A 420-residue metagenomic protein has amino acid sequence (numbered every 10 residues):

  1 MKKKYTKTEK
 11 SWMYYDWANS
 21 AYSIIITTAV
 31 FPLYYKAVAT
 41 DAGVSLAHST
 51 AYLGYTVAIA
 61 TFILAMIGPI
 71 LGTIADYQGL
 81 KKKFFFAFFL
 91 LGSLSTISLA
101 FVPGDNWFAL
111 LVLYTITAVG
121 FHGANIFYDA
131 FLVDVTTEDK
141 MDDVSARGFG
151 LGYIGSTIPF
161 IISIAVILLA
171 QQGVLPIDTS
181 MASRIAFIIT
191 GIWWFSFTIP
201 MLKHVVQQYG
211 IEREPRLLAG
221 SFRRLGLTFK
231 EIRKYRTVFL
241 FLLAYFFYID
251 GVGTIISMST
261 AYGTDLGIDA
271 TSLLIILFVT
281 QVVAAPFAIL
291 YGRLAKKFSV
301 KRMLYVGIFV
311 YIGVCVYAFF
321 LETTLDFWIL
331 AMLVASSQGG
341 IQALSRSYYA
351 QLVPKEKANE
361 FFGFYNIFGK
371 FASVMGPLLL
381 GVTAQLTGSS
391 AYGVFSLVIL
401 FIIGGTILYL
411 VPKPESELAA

Functional and structural regions predicted by a protein language model:
K2-K10, V206-L242: Juxtamembrane intracellular "pre-TM" segments in multi-pass secondary transporters
K3-T61, T237-I276: Helix-loop boundary and gating motifs at the non-cytosolic
L46-S49, I167-I192, V382-F401: A membrane-interface helix-boundary motif in multi-pass transporters
M66-L80, P286-V300, A384: Helix-to-loop junctions at the C-terminal end of transmembrane segments in multipass secondary transporters
K83-S98, R302-Y317: Structural signature of the two symmetry-related core transmembrane helices
S95, N106-A124, D326-G340: Hydrophobic core of transmembrane alpha-helices in multi-pass small-molecule transporters, especially MFS/SLC-type
F101, W193-H204, F395-A420: Multi-pass alpha-helical transporter architecture, strongest for 12-TM Major Facilitator/SLC carriers used
S145-I167, N366-G376: Glycine-rich segments within core transmembrane alpha-helices of 12-TM secondary carriers
